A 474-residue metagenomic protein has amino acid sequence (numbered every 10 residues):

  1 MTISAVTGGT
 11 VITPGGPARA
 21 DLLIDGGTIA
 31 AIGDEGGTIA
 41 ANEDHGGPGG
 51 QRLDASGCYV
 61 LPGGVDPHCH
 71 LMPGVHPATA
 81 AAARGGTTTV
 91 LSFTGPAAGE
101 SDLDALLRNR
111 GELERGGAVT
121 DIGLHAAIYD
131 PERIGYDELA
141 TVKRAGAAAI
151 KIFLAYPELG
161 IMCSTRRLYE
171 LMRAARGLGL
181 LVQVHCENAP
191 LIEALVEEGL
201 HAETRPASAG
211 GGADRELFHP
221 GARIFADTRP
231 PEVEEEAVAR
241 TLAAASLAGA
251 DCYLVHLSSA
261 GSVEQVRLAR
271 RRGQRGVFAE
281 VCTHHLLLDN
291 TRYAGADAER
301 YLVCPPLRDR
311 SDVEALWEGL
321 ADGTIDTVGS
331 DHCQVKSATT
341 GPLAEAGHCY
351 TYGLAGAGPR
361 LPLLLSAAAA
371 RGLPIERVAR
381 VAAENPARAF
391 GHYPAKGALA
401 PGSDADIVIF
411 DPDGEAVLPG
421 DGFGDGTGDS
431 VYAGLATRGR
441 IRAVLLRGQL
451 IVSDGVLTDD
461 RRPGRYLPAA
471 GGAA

Functional and structural regions predicted by a protein language model:
M1-N42: N-terminal metal-binding scaffold of metallo-dependent hydrolase/deaminase domains
T2-V6, I39-S92: Replace "His-x-His-based motif
G9, L22, G27, G57 (+15 more regions): Divalent metal-coordination and catalytic microenvironments
G16-A18, G47, T437-G439: Short, small/polar residue-rich loop motifs at catalytic or cofactor-binding pockets
M72-L124, Y129-A148, T165-G177, E236: Alpha-helical scaffold segments that flank or form the walls of functional sites
I134-V328: Histidine/acidic residue-rich metal-binding segments in metalloenzymes
R223-G249, R300, A321, D326-V328 (+1 more regions): His/Asp/Glu-enriched, well-ordered alpha-helical/loop segment that forms or immediately abuts the divalent-metal
P342-A346, P401-L467: C-terminal cap of metal-dependent C-N hydrolases
